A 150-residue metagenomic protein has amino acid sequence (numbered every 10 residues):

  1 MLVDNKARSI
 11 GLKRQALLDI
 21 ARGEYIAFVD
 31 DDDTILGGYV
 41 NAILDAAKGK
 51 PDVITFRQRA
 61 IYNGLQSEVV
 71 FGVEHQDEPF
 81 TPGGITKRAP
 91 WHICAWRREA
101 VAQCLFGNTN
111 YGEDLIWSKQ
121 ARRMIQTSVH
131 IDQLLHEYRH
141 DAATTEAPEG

Functional and structural regions predicted by a protein language model:
N5-A21: Glycine-rich, basic loop-to-helix element that forms the pyrophosphate-binding segment of sugar-nucleotide handling
R22-G23, A89-C104: Conserved nucleotide-sugar donor-binding and metal-coordinating catalytic region shared by glycosyltransferases
I26: Short aromatic/hydrophobic "clamp" motif used to bind/position activated sugar donors
D30-T34: The conserved acidic donor/metal-binding loop of glycosyltransferases
V40-V69: Conserved donor NDP-sugar-binding/catalytic core segment of glycosyltransferases
I61-N63, H75-W96: A recurrent flexible, glycine/aromatic-enriched loop bordering the glycosyltransferase active site that acts as
Y111-W117: Acidic donor-binding loop at a coil-to-helix junction in glycosyltransferase catalytic cores that engages
I131-G150: Active-site donor/metal-binding and catalytic loop motifs of nucleotide-sugar-dependent glycosylation enzymes
